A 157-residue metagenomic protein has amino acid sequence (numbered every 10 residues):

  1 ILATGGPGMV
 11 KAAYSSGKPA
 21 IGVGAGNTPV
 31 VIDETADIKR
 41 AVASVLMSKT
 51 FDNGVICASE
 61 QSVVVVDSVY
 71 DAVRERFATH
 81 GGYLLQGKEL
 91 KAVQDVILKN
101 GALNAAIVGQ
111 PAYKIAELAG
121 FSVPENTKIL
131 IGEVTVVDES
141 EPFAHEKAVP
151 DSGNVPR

Functional and structural regions predicted by a protein language model:
I1-A13: Glycine-rich phosphate-binding loop
V10-E139: ALDH superfamily catalytic-core signature
S62-V65, V149-R157: Short, well-ordered beta-strand elements within core beta-sheets of diverse protein domains
